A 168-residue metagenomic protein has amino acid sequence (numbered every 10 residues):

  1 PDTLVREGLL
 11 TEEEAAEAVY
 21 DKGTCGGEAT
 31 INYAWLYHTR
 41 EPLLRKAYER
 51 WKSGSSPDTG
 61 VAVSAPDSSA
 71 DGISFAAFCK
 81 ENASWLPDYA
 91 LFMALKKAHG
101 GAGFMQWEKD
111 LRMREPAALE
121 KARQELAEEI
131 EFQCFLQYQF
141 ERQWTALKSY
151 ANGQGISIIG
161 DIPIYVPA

Functional and structural regions predicted by a protein language model:
P1-V61, D67-Q133: Extended, charge-enriched "interface" segments that sit outside catalytic cores
L86-P87, V166-A168: Short catalytic/ligand-binding loop motif for oxyanion handling, primarily in non-cytosolic enzymes, centered on
Q133-Y165: Conserved, well-ordered alpha-helix/loop/beta-strand core segments that scaffold catalytic motifs
